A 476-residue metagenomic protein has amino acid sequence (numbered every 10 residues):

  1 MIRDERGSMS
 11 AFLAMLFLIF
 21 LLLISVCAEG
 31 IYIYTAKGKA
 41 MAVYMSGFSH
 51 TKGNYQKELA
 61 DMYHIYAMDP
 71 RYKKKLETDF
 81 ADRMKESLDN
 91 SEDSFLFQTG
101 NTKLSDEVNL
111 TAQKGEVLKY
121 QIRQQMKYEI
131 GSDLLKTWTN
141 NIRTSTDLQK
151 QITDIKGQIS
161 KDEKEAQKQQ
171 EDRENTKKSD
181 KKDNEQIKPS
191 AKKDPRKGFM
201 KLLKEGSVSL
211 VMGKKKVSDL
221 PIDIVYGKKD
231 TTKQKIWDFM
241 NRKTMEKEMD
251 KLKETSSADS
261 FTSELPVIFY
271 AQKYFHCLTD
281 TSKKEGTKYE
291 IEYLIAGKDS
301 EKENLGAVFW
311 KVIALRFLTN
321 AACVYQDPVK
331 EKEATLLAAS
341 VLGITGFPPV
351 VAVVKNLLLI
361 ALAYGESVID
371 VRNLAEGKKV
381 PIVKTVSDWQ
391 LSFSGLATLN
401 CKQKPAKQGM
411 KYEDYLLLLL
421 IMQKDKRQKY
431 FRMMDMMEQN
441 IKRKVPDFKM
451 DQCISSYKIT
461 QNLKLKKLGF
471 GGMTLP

Functional and structural regions predicted by a protein language model:
M1-T78: Alpha-helical assembly-interface signal, strongest on the long, hydrophobic N-terminal helix that forms
H64-P476: Long, compositionally biased low-complexity segments
